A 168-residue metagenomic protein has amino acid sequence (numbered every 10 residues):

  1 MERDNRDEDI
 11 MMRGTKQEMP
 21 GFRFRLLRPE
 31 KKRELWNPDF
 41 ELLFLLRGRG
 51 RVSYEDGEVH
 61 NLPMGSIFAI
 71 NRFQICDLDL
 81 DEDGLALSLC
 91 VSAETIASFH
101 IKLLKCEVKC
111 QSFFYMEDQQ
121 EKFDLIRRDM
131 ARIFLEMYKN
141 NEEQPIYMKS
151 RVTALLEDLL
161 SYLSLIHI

Functional and structural regions predicted by a protein language model:
M1-P63: Generic protein-terminus/edge-of-domain signal
E2-G21, I75-Y138, S161: A hydrophobic/aromatic-rich effector-binding and dimerization subdomain of bacterial HTH-type transcriptional regulators
E41-F44, L125-R132, R151, L155-D158: Amphipathic, well-ordered alpha-helical segments in soluble domains
V52, M137, L156-L163: Hydrophobic recognition helices of helix-based DNA-binding modules
L62-I75: Conserved metal-binding segment of the jelly-roll/cupin
A69, K105-E107, L125, Y147-R151: Hydrophobic, helix-rich cores of sensory/ligand-binding and other regulatory modules that couple small-molecule
Y138-E157: All-alpha amphipathic helical-bundle segments outside canonical DNA-binding/catalytic cores that form hydrophobic
I166-I168: Conserved small/polar residues in nucleotide/adenosyl-binding loops
